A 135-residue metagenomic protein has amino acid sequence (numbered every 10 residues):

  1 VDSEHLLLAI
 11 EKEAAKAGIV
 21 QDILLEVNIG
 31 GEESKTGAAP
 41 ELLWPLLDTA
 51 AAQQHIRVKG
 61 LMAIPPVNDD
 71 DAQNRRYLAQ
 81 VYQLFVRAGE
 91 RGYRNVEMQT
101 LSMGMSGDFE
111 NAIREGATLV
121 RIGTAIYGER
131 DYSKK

Functional and structural regions predicted by a protein language model:
V1-G107, E115, E129: Conserved alpha/beta-domain cores
E110: Conserved active-site alpha-helix within GNAT-family acetyltransferase domains
I113-K135: C-terminal helical cap(s) of enzyme catalytic domains, especially alpha/beta-barrels
